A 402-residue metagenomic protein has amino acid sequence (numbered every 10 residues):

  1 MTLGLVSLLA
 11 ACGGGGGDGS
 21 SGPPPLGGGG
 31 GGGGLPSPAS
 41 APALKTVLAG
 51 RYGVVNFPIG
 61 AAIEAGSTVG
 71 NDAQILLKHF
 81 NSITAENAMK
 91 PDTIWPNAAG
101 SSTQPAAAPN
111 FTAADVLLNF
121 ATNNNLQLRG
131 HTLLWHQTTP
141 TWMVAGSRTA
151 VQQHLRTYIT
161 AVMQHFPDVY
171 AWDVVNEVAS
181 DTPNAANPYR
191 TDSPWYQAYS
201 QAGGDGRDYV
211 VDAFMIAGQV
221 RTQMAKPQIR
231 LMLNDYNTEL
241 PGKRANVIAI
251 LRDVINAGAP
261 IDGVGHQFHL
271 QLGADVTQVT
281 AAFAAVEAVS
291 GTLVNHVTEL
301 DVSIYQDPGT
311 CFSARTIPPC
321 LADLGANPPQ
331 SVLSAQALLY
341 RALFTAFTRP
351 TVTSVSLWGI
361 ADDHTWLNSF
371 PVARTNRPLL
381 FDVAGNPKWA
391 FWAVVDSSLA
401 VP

Functional and structural regions predicted by a protein language model:
L3-T46: Bacterial Sec-dependent N-terminal signal peptides
G33-A88: Boundary/entry segment of secreted carbohydrate-active catalytic domains
I63-H79, A150-V162, G242-V254, V279 (+1 more regions): Short, acidic/polar
G66-Q74, K90-W95, T365-W366, A390: Short, solvent-exposed loop/turn elements at domain surfaces
K78, S82-A98, Q104, P109-M232 (+3 more regions): Substrate-binding cleft and catalytic face of glycoside hydrolase catalytic domains, especially the flexible beta-alpha
W95, D173, E177-G203, I216 (+2 more regions): Aromatic-rich peripheral "rim/lid" segments of glycoside hydrolase catalytic domains that contact and position glycan
F111-T112, V116-N123, Q127, S200 (+3 more regions): Glycoside hydrolase catalytic-domain groove-lining segments
Q127-L133, F268-H269, W358-G359: His-enriched metal-coordination microenvironments in redox/metal-binding proteins
